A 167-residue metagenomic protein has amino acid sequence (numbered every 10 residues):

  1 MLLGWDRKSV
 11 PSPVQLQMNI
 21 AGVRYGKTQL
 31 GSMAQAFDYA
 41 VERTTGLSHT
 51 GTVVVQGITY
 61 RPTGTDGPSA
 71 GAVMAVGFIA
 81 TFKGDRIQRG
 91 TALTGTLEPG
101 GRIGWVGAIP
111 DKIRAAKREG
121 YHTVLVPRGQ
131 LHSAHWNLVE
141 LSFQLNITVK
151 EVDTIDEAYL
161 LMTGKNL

Functional and structural regions predicted by a protein language model:
M1-L167: Peripheral, non-AAA+ core regions of ATP-driven protein-machinery
